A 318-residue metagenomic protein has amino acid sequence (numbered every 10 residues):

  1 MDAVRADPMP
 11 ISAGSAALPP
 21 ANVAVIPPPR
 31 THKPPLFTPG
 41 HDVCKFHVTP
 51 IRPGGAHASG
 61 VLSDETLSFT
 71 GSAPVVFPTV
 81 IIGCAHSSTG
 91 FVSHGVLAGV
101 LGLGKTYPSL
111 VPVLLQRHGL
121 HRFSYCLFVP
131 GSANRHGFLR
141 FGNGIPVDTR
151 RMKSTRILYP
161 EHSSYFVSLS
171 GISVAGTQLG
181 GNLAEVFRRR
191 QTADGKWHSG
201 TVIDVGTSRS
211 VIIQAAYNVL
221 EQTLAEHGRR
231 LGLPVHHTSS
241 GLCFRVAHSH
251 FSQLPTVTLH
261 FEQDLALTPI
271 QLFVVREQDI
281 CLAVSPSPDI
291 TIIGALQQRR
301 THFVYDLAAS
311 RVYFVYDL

Functional and structural regions predicted by a protein language model:
M1-R30, L67, V100-G104, L183-L231 (+1 more regions): Aspartyl protease active-site motif detector
M1-V80, H86-S88, S93: Signature of the N-terminal lobe/flap region of pepsin-like aspartyl proteases
G40-H47, T66, F138, T207-R209 (+2 more regions): Structural motif
V43-I51, Y107-P112, R122, H236-A247: Charged, amphipathic alpha-helical segments
H57-S164, E277-L318: Aspartic protease core domain of the pepsin/retropepsin superfamily
F69-A73, V129, V174-G176, L259-Q263: Short acidic, glycine-rich loop/turn motifs
G71, I82-S88, E161-V167, R188-W197 (+4 more regions): Aspartic protease catalytic domain
T155-R188: Short, conserved active-site entrance elements at the starts or edges of catalytic domains
